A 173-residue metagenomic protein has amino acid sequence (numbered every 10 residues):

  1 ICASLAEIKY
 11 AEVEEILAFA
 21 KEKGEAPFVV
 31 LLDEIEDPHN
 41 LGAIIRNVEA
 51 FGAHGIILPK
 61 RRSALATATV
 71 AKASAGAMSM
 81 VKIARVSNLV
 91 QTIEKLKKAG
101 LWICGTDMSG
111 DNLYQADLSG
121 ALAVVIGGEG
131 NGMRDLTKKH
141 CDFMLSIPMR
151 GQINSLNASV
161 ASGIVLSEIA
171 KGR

Functional and structural regions predicted by a protein language model:
I1-R173: Post-transcriptional modification and biogenesis factors for structured RNAs of the translation apparatus
